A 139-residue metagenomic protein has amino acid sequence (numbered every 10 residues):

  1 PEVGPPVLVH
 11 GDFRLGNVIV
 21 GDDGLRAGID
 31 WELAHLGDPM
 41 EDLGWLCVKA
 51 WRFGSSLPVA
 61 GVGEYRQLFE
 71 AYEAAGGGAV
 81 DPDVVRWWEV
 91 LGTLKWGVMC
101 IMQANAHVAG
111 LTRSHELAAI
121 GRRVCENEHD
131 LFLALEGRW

Functional and structural regions predicted by a protein language model:
P1-E41, W45-C47: Active-site acidic catalytic loop and adjacent metal/ATP-binding pocket of ATP-dependent phosphoryl transfer enzymes
G28-W31, G63-D81, E126-L131, L135: Short amphipathic alpha-helical segments and their helix-coil junctions
H35-D38, E89, A119, R123: Alpha-helical initiation/capping and key positions within long helical/coiled-coil segments
M40-G77, L91-A109: Active-site activation/catalytic loop segments of kinase-like enzymes and analogous catalytic loops in related
P58-V62, R113, L117-G121: Flexible, glycine- and charge-enriched loops at secondary-structure boundaries
A79-L91: All-alpha amphipathic helical-bundle segments outside canonical DNA-binding/catalytic cores that form hydrophobic
P82-V84, G110-E116: Short, surface-exposed loop/turn segments at secondary-structure junctions
A109, A118-W139: Regulatory N- and C-terminal appendages and interdomain linkers associated with kinase/kinase-like NTP transferase
